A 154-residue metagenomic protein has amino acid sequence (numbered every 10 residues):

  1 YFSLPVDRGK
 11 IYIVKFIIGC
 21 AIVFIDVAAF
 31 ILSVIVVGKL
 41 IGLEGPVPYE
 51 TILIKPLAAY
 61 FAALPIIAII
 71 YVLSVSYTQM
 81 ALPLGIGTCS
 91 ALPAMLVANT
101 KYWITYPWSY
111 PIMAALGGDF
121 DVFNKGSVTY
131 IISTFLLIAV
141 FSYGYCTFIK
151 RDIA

Functional and structural regions predicted by a protein language model:
Y1-G19: Helix-loop-helix units of permease transmembrane domains in multi-pass membrane transporters, especially ABC
Y1-S3, I70, F141: Amphipathic repeat-derived elements
G9-K10, V72-T78, I149-I153: Membrane-interface helix-boundary motifs at transmembrane edges
I13-Y77, G117-I131: Secretory targeting signals
P65-L96: Functionally important transmembrane alpha-helices
L84, T88-A154: Terminal transmembrane helical anchor/hairpin motif
